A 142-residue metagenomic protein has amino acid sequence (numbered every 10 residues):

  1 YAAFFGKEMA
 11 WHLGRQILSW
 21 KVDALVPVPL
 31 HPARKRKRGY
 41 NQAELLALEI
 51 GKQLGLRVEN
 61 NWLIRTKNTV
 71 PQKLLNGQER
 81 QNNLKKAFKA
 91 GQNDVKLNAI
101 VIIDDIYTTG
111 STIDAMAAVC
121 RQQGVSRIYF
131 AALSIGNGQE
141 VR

Functional and structural regions predicted by a protein language model:
Y1-V101, S111-R142: Conserved PRPP/pyrophosphate-binding segment of the phosphoribosyltransferase/PRPP-pathway fold
